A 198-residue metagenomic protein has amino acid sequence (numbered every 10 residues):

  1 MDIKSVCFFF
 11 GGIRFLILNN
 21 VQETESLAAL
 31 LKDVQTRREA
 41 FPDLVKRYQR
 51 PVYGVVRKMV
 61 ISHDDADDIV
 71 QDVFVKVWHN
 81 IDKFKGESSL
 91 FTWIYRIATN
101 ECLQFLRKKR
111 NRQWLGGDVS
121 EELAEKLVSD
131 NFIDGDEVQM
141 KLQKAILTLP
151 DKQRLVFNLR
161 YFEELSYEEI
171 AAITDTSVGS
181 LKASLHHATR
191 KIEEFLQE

Functional and structural regions predicted by a protein language model:
M1-P51, K58, L147, E198: N-terminal module of bacterial RNA polymerase sigma factors
K4, L103, L142, Q153 (+1 more regions): DNA-recognition helix of helix-turn-helix
E23-E25, R112-G135: Internal acidic/polar
G54, D68-V75, S88-N100: Structural recognition of an alpha-helix C-terminal capping motif at a helix-to-coil junction
I61, F74-S89, K109-R110: Sigma70-family region 2
D64, E168, G179: Residues within helix-turn-helix
K83-K85, R96-G116, E193: Arg/Lys-rich amphipathic alpha helix in sigma70-family domain 2
V156-R160: A short pre-motif secondary-structure segment
